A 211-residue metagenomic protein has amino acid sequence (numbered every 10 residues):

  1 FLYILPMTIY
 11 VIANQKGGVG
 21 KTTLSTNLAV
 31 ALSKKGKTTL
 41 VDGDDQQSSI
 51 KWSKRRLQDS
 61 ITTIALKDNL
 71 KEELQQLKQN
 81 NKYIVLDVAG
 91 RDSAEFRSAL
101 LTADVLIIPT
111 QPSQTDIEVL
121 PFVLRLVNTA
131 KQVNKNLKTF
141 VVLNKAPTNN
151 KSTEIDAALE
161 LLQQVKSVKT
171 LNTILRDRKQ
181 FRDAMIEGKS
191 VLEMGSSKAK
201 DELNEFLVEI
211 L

Functional and structural regions predicted by a protein language model:
L5-Q15, L28-R97, V133, M185-K189: P-loop/Walker-type NTP enzyme "switch/lid" segment
K21: Conserved lysine of the Walker
L24: Hydrophobic positions on the alpha1 helix immediately C-terminal to the Walker A/P-loop
E95-Q114: Inter-motif core of Ras-like GTPase G domains
Q111, T139-T153, T173-D183: G-domain G4 guanine-recognition motif of GTPases
L120-N136: Conserved C-terminal guanine-recognition region of P-loop GTPase G domains, centered on the G4
L159-K189: Beta-strand-loop-alpha "switch" segments that mediate conformational coupling across diverse proteins
E187-L211: NTP-binding/hydrolysis catalytic cores, primarily Walker-type P-loop NTPases
